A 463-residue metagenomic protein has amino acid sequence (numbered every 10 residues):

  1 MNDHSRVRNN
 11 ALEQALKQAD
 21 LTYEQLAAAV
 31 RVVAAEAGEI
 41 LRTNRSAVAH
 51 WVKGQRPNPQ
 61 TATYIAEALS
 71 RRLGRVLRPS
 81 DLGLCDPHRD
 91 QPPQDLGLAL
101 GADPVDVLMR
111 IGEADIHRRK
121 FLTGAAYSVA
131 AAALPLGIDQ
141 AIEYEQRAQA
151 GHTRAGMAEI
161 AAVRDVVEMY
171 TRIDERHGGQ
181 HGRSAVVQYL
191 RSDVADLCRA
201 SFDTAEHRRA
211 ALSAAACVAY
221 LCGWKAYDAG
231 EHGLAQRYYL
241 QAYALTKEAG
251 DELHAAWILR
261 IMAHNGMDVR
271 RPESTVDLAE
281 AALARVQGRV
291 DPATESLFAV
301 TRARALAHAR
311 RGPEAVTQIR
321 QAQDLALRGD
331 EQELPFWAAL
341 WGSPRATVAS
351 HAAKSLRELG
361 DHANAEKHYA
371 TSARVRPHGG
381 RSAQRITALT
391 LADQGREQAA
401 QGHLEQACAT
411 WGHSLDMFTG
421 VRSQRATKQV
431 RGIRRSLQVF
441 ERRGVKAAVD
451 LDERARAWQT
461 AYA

Functional and structural regions predicted by a protein language model:
M1-A29, E39-I142, V449-T460: Short amphipathic recognition helices of helix-turn-helix/homeodomain-type DNA-binding modules
Y23, E36-T43, W51-T63, R209-C217 (+2 more regions): Hydrophobic alpha-helical segments that drive targeting, anchoring, or assembly
A35, P57, G74, A130-L134 (+4 more regions): A generic secondary-structure boundary signal that marks alpha-helix termini
A35-E36, V107-L108, L334: Intrinsically disordered, low-complexity segments enriched in polar/charged residues with Gly/Pro, especially when
R147-A463: Conserved binding/catalytic microenvironments
